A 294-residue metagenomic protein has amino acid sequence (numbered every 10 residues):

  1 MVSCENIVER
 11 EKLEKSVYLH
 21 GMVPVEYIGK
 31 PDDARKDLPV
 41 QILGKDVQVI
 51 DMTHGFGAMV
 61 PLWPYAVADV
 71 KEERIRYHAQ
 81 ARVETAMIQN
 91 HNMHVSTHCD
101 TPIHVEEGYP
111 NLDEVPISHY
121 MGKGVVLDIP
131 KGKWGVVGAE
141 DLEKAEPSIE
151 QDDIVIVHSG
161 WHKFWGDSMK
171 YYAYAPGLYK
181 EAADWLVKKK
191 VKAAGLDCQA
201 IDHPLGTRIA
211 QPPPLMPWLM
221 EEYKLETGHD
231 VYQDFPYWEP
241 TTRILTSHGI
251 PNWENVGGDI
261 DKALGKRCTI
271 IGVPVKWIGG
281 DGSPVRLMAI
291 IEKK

Functional and structural regions predicted by a protein language model:
V2-K294: Active-/binding-site microenvironments in catalytic and ligand-binding cores
